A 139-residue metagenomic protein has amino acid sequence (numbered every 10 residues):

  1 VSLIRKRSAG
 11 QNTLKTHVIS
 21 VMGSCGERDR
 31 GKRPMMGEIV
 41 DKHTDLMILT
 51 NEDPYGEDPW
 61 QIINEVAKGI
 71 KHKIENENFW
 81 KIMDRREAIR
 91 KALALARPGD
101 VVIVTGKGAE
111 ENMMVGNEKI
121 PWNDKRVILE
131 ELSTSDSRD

Functional and structural regions predicted by a protein language model:
V1-D139: ATP-dependent carboxylate-amine ligase
